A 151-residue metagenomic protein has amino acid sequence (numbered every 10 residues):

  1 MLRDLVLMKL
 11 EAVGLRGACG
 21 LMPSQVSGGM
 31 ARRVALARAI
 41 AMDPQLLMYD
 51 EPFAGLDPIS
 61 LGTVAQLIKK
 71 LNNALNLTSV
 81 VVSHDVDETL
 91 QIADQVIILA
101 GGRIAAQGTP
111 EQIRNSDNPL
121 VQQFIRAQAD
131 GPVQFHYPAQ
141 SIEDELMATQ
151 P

Functional and structural regions predicted by a protein language model:
M1-G17: Conserved ABC ATPase "signature" region
L21, M42: Conserved signature/switch motifs of ABC ATPase nucleotide-binding domains
M22-V26, M30: Conserved ABC ATPase signature
L47-D50: Catalytic Walker B motif of ABC-type/P-loop ATPase nucleotide-binding domains
T89-Q91: A short, surface-exposed alpha-helical micro-motif characterized by mixed small hydrophobic and charged/polar residues
Q107-G108: ABC ATPase "signature
R126-P151: ABC ATPase nucleotide-binding domains
